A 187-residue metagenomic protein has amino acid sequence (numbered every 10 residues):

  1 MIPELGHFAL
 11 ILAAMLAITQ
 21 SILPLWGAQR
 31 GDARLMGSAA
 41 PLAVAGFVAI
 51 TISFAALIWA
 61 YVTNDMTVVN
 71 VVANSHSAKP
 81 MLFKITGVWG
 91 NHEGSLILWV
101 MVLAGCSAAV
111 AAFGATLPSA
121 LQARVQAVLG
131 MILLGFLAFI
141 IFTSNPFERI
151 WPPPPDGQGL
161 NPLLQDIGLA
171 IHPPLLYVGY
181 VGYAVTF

Functional and structural regions predicted by a protein language model:
M1-F187: Polytopic transmembrane helical bundles with strong interfacial aromatic enrichment
